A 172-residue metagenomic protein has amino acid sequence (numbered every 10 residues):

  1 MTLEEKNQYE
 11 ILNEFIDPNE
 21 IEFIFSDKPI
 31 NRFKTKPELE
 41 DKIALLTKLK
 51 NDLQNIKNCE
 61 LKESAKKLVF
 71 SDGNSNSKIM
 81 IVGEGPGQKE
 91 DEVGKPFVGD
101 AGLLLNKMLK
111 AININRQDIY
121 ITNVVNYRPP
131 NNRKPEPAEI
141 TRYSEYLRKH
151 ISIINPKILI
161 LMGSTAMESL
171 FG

Functional and structural regions predicted by a protein language model:
M1-T2, E136: Ser/Thr-centered flexible coil motifs
T2-F25: Short linear clamp-binding motif
D17-P18, E22-G172: A polyanion-binding, active-site-adjacent surface
